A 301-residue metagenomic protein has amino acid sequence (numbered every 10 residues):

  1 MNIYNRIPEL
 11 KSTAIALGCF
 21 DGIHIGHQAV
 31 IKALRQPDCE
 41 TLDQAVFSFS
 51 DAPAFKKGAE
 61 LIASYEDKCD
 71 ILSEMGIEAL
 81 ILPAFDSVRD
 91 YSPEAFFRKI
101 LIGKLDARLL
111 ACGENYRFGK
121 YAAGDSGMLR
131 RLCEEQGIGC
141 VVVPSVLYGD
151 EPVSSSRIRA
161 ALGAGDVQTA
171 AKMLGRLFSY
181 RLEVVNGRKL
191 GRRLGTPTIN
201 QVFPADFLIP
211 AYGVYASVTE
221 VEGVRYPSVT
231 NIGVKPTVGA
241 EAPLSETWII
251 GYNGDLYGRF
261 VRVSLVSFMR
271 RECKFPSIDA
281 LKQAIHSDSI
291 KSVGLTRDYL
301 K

Functional and structural regions predicted by a protein language model:
M1-P8, I81: Short acidic-hydrophobic, aromatic-tinged amphipathic segments that line or gate anion-handling sites
R6-Y65: N-terminal catalytic cores of NTP/NDP-binding nucleotidyl/phosphoryl-transfer enzymes
E9-S12, S87-D90, L147-E151: A short acidic, often aromatic-flanked loop/helix-cap motif at beta-alpha or helix-coil junctions that lines enzyme
S12, G187-K301: Phosphate/ribose-recognition catalytic cores of enzymes acting on nucleotide-derived substrates
H24, L72, L110, A170 (+2 more regions): Residue-level signal for inorganic ion chemistry
P53-Q136: N-terminal Rossmann-like or analogous alpha/beta NTP/dinucleotide-binding catalytic cores that position adenine
C133-N231: Glycine-rich, Lys/Arg-enriched anion-binding loops that position phosphate/diphosphate groups for phosphoryl
